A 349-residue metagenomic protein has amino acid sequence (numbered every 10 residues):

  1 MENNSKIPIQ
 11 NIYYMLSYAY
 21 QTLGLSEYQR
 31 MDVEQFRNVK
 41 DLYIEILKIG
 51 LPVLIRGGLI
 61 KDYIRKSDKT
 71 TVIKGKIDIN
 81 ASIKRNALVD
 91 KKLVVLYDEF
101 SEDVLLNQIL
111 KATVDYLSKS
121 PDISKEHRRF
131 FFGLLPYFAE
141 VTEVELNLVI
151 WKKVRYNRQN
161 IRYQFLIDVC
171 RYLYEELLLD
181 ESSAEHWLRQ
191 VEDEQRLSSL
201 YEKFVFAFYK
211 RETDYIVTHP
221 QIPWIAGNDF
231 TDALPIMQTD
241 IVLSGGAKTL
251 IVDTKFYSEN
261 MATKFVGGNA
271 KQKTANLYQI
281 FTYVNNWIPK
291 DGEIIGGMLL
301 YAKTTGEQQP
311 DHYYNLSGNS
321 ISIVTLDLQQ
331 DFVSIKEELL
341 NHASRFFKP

Functional and structural regions predicted by a protein language model:
M1-R189, D193: Terminal, charged accessory segments of proteins
Q195-P349: Catalytic core segments in nucleotide and nucleic-acid processing enzymes
